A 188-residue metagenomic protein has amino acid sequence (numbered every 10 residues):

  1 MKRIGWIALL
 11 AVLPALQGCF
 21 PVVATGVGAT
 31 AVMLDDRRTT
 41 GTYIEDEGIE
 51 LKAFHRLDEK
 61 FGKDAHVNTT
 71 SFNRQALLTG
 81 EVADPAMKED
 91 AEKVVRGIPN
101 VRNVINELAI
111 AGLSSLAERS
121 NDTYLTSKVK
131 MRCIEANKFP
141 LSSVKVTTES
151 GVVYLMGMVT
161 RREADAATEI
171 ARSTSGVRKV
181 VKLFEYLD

Functional and structural regions predicted by a protein language model:
K2-I4, G18-D188: N-terminal targeting leaders
G5-A11: Sec-dependent N-terminal signal peptides
L13-L16: Bacterial Sec-type N-terminal signal peptides, specifically the leucine/valine-rich hydrophobic h-region
